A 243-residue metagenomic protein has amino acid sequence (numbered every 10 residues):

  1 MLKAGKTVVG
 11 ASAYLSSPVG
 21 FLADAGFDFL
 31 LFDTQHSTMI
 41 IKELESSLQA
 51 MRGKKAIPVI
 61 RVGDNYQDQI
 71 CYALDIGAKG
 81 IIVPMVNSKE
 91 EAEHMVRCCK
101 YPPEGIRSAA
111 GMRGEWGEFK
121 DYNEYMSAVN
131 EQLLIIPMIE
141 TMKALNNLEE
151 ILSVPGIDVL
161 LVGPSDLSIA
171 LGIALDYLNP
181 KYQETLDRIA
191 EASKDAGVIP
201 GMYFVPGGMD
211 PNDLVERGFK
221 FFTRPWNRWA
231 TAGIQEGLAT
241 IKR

Functional and structural regions predicted by a protein language model:
M1-P58, D64-N65, R97, I135 (+1 more regions): Conserved N-terminal beta1-alpha1 strand-loop-helix module at the mouth
M1-S12, F119-E131, D187-D195: N-terminal amphipathic alpha-helix/helix-capping segment at the start of soluble metabolic enzymes
V9-A13, L30-F32, P58-V62, I81-V83 (+4 more regions): Hydrophobic faces of well-ordered beta-strands that scaffold small-molecule active sites in alpha/beta enzyme cores
G20-D24, I60, N65-K79, V83 (+3 more regions): Catalytic cores of alpha/beta
M39-D75, R97-G105, S127-N130, L178-G201: Alpha-helix-loop-beta-strand connector modules within alpha/beta enzyme cores
S47, M51, K89-G105, V215 (+1 more regions): C-terminal helical cap(s) of enzyme catalytic domains, especially alpha/beta-barrels
D68, G80-P155: Conserved anion-binding
G80-M95, L160-I169, F219-G237: Glycine-rich phosphate-binding active-site loops on the catalytic face of alpha/beta enzymes
